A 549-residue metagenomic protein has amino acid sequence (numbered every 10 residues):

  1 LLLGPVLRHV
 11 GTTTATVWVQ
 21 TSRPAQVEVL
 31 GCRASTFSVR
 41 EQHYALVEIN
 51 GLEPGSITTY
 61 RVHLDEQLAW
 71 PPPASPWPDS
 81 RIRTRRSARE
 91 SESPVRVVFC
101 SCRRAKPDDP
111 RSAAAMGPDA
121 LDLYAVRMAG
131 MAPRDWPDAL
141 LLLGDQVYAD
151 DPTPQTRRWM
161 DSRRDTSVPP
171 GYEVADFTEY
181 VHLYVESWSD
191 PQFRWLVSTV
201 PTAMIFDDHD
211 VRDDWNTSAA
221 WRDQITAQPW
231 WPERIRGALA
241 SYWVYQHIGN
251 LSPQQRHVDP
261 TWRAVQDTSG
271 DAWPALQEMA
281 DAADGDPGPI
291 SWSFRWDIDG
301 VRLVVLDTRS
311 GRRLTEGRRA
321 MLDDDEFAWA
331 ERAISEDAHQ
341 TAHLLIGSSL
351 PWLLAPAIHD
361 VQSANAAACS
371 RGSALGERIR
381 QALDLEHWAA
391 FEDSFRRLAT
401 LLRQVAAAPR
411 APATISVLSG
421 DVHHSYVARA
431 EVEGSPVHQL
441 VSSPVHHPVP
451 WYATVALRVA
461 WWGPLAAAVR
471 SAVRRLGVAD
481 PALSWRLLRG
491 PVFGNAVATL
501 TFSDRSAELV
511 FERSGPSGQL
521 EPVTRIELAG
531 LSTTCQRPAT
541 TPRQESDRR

Functional and structural regions predicted by a protein language model:
L1-R549: Metal-dependent phosphoester/phosphodiester hydrolase catalytic core
